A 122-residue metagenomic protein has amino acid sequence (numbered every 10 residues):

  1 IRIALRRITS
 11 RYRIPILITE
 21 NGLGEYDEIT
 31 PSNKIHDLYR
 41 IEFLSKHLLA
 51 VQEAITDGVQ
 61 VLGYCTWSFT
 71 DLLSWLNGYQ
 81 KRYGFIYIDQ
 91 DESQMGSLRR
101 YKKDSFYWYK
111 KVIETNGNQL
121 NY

Functional and structural regions predicted by a protein language model:
I1-Y122: Non-catalytic scaffold segments within catalytic domains of secreted glycoside hydrolases
